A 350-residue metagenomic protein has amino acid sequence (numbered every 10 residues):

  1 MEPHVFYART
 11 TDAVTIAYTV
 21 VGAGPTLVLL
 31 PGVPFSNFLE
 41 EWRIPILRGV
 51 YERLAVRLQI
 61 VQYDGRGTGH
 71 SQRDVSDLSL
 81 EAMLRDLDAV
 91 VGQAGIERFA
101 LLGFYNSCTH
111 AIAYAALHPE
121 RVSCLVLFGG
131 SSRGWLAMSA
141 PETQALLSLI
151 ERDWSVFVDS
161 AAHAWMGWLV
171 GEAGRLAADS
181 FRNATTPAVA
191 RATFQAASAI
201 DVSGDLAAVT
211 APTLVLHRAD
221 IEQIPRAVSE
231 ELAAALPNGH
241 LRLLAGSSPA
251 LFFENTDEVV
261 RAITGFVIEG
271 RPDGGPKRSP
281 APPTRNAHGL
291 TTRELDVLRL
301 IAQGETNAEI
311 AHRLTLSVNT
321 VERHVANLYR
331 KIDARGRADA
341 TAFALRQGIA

Functional and structural regions predicted by a protein language model:
Y7-H70: Conserved HGGG/HGGXW glycine-rich cap/lid loop of the alpha/beta-hydrolase fold
E81-F99: Conserved acidic catalytic loop of the alpha/beta-hydrolase fold
I112, A116-L117, R121-R152: Flexible "cap/lid" loop of the alpha/beta hydrolase fold
G174-G204, A208: Hydrophobic, aromatic-rich cap/lid helix
V209, V215-H217: Short beta-strand/loop motif that positions the catalytic acidic residue of the alpha/beta-hydrolase fold
E222-V228: Conserved alpha/beta-hydrolase "acid-adjacent" motif
G239-A281: Catalytic active-site module of serine/aspartate enzymes centered on a nucleophile-bearing elbow/loop
K277-A326, R330-I332, D339-A342, R346-I349: Helix-turn-helix DNA-binding segment
